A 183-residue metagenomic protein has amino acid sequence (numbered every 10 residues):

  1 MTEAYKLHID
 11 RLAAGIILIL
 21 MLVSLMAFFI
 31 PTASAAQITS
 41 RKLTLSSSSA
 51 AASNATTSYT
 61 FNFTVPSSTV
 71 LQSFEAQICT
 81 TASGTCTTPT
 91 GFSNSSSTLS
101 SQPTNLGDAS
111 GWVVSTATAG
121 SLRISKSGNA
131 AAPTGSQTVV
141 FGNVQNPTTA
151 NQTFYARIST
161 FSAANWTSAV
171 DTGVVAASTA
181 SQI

Functional and structural regions predicted by a protein language model:
T2-A4, R11-G15, F28-I183: Ser/Thr/Pro/Gly-rich, low-complexity intrinsically disordered stalk/linker tracts of secreted and surface-exposed
I9-V23: Sec-dependent N-terminal signal peptides
